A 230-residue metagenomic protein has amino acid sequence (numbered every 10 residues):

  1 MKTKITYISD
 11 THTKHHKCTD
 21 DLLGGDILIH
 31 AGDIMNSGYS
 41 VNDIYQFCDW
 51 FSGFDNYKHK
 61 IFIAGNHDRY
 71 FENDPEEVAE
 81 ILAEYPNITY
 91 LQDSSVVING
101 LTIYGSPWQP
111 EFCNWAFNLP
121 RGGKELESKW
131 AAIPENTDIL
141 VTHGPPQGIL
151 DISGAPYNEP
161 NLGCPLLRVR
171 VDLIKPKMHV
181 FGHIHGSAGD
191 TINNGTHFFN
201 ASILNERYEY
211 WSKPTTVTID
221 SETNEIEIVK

Functional and structural regions predicted by a protein language model:
M1-H16, T218-K230: Acidic, histidine-bearing metal-coordination/catalytic regions of metal-dependent phosphoesterases
K2-H12, I29-A31, G100-Q109, D138-H143 (+1 more regions): Active-site-proximal beta-strand elements of phosphoester/diester hydrolases
I5, S95, G105, I139-V141 (+2 more regions): Conserved hydrophobic/aromatic beta-strand scaffold that supports enzyme active sites
I8, T13-I98: Core catalytic region of metal-dependent phosphoesterases/phosphodiesterases, especially metallo-beta-lactamase-like
H12-C18, M35-Y39, N66-D74, V97 (+4 more regions): Active-site environment of divalent metal-dependent phosphoester hydrolases
D21-L23, F51-Y57, I81-Y85, I133-E135 (+3 more regions): Short, conserved loop/helix-junction motifs that constitute active-site signature segments in enzyme catalytic cores
H59-F62, P145-E222: Conserved beta-sheet core of the metallophosphoesterase superfamily
L101-I139, Y157-L166: Binuclear metal-dependent hydrolase catalytic cores centered on His/Asp/Glu-rich metal-binding motifs
